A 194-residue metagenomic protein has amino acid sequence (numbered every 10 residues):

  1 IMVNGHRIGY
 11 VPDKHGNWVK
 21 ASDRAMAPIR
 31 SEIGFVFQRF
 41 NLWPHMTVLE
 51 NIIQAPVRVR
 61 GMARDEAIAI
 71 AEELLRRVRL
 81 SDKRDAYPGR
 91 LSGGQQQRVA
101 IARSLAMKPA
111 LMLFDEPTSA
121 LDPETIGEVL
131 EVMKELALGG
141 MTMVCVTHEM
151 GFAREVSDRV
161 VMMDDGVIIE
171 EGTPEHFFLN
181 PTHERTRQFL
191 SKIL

Functional and structural regions predicted by a protein language model:
M46-Q54: Short coil-to-helix segment of the ABC ATPase nucleotide-binding domain corresponding to the Q-loop/switch region
A86-G89, M107, G139: Conserved signature/switch motifs of ABC ATPase nucleotide-binding domains
M112-D115: Catalytic Walker B motif of ABC-type/P-loop ATPase nucleotide-binding domains
P123-T125: Helix N-cap at the start of a conserved alpha-helix in ABC-type nucleotide-binding domains
A153-E155: A short, surface-exposed alpha-helical micro-motif characterized by mixed small hydrophobic and charged/polar residues
E171-G172: ABC ATPase "signature
